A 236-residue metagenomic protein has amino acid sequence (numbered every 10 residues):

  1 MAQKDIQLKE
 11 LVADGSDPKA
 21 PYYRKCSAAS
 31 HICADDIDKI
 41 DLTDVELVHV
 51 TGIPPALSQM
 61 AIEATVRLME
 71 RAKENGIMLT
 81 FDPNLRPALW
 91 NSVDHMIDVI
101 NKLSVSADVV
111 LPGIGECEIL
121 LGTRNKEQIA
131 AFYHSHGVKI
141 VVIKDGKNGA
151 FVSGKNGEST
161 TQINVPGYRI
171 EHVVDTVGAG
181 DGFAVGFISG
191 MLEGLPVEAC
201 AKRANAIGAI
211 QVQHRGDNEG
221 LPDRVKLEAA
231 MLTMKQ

Functional and structural regions predicted by a protein language model:
M1-A2, C26, L85-P87, G146-N148 (+1 more regions): Glycine-rich beta-alpha junction loops
M1-G52, E228-Q236: Conserved N-terminal subdomain of the carbohydrate kinase-like
A2, C26, I114-G115, D181: Alpha-helix N-cap/helix-start capping motif
L8-A13, H95-I97, N156-S159: Short low-complexity, flexible loop/linker segments enriched in glycine and/or proline with clustered acidic
I37-I40, K102, Y133, V142: Structural motif
L42-V45, A107, V138: Local beta-strand N-terminus motif with an aromatic residue
L47, I53-A131, N148-A150, K155: Conserved beta-alpha-beta core of the PfkB/ribokinase-like small-molecule kinase fold
E70, E74, T123-Q236: Conserved phosphate-binding/catalytic region of the ribokinase-like
